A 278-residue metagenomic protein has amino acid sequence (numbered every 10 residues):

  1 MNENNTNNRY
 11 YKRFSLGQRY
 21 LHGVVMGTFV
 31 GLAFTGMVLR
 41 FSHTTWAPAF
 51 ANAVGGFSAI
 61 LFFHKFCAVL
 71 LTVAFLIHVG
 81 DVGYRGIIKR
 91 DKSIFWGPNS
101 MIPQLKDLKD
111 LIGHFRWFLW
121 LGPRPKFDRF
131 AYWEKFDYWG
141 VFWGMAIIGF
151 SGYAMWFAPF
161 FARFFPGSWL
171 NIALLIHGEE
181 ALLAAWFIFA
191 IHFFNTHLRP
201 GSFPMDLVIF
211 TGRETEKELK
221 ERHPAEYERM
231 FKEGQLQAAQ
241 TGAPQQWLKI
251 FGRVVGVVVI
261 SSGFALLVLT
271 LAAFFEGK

Functional and structural regions predicted by a protein language model:
M1-K278: Membrane-embedded alpha-helical bundles that constitute the cytochrome b-like, heme-associated redox core of multi-pass
